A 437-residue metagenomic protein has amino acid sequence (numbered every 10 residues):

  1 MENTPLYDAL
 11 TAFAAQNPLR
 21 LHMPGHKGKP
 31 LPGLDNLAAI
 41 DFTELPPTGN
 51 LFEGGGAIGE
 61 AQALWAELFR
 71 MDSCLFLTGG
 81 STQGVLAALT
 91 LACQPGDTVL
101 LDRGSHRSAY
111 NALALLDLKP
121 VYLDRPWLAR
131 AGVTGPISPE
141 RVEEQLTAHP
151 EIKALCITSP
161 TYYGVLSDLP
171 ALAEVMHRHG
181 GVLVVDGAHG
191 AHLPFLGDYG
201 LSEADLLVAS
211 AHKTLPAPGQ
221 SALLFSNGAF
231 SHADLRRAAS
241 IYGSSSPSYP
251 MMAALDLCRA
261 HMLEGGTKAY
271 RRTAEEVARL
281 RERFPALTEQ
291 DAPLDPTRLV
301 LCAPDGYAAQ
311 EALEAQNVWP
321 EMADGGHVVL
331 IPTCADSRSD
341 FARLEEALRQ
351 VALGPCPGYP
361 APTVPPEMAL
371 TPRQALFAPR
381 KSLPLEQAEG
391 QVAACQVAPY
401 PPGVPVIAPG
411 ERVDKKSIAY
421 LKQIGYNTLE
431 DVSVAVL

Functional and structural regions predicted by a protein language model:
M1-G56, G181: N-terminal "arm"/small-domain region of PLP-dependent enzymes with the aminotransferase-like
E2, L6-T11, P32-G33, E53 (+3 more regions): Conserved PLP-enzyme active-site core in the AAT-like
A38-G80, G104: Conserved N-terminal alpha-helix of the aminotransferase class I/II PLP-enzyme fold
S73-L75, A209, N317-E321: A short linear hydrophobic-aromatic micro-motif
P285-P409, Y420-Y426: Conserved C-terminal alpha-helix-loop-beta "cap" of PLP-dependent enzymes that closes/shapes the active-site mouth
T428-L437: Charge-dense polyanion-binding interfaces
